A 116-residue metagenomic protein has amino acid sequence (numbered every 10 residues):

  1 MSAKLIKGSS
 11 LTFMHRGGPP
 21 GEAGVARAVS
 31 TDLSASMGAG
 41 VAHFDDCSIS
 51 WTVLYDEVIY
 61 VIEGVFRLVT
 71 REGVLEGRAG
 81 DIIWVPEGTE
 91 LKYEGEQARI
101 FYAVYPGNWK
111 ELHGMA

Functional and structural regions predicted by a protein language model:
M1-V41, S48: A short, N-terminal "cap"/entry segment at the start of jelly-roll beta-barrel domains of the cupin/DSBH fold
V41, I49-V53, E94: Short histidine-centered beta-strand/loop micro-motifs that create catalytic or ligand/metal-coordination sites
H43-F44, V53-T70: Short, conserved beta-strand element in jelly-roll/cupin
S48, V58, V65, E90 (+1 more regions): Structural motif
L54, V61, R78, P86 (+1 more regions): A short, compositionally biased micro-patch
R71-G88: Short acidic-glycine-tyrosine-enriched beta hairpin
E87-L112: Ligand-binding loop in jelly-roll beta-barrel domains
M115: Phosphate/adenylate-binding glycine loop and adjacent helical scaffold
